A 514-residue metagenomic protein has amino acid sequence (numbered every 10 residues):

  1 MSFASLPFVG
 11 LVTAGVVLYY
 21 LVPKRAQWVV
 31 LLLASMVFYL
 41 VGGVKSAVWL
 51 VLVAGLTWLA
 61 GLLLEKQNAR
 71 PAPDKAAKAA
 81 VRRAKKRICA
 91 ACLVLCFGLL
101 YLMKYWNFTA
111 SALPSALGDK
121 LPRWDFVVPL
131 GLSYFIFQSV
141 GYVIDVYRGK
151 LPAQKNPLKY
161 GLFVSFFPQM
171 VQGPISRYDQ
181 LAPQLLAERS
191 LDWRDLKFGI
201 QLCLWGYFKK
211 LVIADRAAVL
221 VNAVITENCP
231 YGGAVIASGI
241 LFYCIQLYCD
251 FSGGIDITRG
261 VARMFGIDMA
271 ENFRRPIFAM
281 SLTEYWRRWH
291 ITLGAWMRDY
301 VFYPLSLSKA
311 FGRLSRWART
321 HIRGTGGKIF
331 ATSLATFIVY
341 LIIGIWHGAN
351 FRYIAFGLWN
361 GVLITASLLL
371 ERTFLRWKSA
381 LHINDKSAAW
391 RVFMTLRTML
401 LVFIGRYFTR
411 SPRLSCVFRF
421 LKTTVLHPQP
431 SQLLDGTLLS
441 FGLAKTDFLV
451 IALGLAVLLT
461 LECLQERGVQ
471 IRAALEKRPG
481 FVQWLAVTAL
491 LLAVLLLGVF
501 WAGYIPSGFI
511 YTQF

Functional and structural regions predicted by a protein language model:
M1-Q513: Membrane-embedded transmembrane alpha-helical bundles that form the catalytic cores of multi-pass lipid-modifying
